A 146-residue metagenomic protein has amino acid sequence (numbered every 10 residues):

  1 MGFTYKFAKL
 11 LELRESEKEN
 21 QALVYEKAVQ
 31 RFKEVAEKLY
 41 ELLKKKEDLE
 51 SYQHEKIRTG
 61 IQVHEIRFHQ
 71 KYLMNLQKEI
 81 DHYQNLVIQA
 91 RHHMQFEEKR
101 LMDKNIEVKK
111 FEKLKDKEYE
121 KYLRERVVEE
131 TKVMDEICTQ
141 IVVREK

Functional and structural regions predicted by a protein language model:
M1-K146: Charge-rich amphipathic alpha-helical interaction elements
